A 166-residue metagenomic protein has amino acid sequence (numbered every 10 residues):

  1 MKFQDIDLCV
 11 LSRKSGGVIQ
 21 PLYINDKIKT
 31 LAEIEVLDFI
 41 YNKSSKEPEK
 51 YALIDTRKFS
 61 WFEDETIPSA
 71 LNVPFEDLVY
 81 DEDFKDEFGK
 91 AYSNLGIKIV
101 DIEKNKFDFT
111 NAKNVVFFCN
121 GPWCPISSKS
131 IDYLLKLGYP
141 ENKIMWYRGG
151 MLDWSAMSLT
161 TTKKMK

Functional and structural regions predicted by a protein language model:
M1-D64: Flexible, polar/low-complexity N-terminal or interdomain linker segments that lie immediately upstream of folded
A32-F39, A70, N114, C119: Bimodal feature
N42-N111: Mid-length scaffold segments of soluble, non-membrane domains
K58-W61, D77-Y80, G121-P125, G150-W154: Solvent-exposed loop/turn segments at secondary-structure junctions within structured extracellular/periplasmic domains
D64-P68, K85, S127-I131, M157-S158: Short, solvent-exposed loop/turn and secondary-structure capping segments
S93-M151: Catalytic cysteine-centered active loop of the rhodanese-like fold, especially the PTP/DSP P-loop
M157-K166: Active-site neighborhoods of enzymes that stabilize oxyanions during catalysis
